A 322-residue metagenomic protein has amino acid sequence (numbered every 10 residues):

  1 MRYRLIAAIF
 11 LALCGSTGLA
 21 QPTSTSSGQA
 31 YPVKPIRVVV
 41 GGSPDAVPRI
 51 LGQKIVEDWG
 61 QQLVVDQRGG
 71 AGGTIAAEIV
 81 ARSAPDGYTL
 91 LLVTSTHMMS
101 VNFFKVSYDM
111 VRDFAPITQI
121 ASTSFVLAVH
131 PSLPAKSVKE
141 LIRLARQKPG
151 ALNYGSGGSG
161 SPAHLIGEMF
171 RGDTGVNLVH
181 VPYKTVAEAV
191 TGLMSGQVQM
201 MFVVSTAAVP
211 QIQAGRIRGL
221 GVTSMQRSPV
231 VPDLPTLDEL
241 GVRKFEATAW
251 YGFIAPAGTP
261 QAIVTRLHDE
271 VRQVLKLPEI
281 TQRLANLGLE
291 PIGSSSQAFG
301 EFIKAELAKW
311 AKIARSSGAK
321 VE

Functional and structural regions predicted by a protein language model:
M1-A7: Bacterial N-terminal signal peptides that target proteins for export
A7-T17: Bacterial N-terminal signal peptides
A20-D113, A151, G175-Q199, V204 (+3 more regions): N-terminal (or domain-start) structured segment
Y31-P35, G172-D173, E239, Q261-E322: An extracytoplasmic/periplasmic, membrane-proximal ligand-sensing/linker region
G41-S43, S95, F125, H130-A135 (+5 more regions): Short coil/turn segments
R82-Y88, N102-E188, L237, W250-R283: Hinge/capping helix and adjacent helix->loop/strand transition within the periplasmic-binding protein
D109-Q119, N177-V181, Q199, V209-E246 (+1 more regions): Short beta-strand->loop
